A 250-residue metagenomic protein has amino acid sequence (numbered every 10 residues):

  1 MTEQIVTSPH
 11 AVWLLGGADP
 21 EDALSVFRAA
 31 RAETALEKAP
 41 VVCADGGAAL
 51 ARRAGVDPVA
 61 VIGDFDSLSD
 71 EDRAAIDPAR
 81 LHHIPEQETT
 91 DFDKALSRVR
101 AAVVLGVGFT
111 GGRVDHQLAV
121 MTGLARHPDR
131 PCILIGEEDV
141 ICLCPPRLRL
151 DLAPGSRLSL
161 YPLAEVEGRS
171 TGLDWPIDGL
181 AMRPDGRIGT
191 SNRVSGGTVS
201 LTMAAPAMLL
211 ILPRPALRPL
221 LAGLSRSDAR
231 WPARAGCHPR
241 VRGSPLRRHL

Functional and structural regions predicted by a protein language model:
M1-R73: N-terminal beta-strand-loop-alpha-helix module at the start of alpha/beta ligand-binding or catalytic domains
E21-L24, T89-D93, R113-L118: Short glycine/serine/threonine-rich phosphate/pyrophosphate-binding segments that cradle anionic phosphate groups
V26-E33, V56-D57, M121-A125, L150 (+1 more regions): Short, solvent-exposed amphipathic alpha-helical segments in soluble enzyme and RNA/protein-processing domains
V42-D45, G63, H83, L105-G108 (+1 more regions): General beta-strand structural signal in soluble alpha/beta enzymes
D77, L81-R100: Short phosphate-binding loop-to-helix
V99, V103-C144: Anionic-ligand-binding alpha/beta catalytic cores of soluble enzymes and soluble regulatory domains that recognize
C144-L250: Long, charged alpha-helical interface segments
